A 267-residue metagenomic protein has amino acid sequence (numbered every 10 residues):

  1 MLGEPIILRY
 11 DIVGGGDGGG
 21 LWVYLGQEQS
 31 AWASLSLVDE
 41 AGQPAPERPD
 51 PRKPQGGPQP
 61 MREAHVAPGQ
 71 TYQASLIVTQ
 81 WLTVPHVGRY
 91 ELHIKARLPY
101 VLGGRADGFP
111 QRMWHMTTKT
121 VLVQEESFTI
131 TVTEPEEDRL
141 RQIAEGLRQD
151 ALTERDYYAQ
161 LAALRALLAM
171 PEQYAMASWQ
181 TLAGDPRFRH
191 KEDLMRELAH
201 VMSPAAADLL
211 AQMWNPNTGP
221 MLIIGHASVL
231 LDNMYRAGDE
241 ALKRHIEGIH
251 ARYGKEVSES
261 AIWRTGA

Functional and structural regions predicted by a protein language model:
M1-S75, V87-A96, R165, R187 (+2 more regions): Contiguous segments within soluble domain cores/interaction surfaces
D17-G18, W81-T83, A96-R105: Short acidic/polar inter-strand loop motif in beta-rich domains
Q70-A74, Q80, F128: Short strand-edge motifs at loop-to-beta-strand transitions and within beta-strands of extracellular beta-rich domains
I77, A211-A267: Long, helix-rich interaction regions
G103-Q149: Short beta-strand elements
E137-Q149, E172-G184, S203-N215, D239-H250: Amphipathic alpha-helical scaffolding segments comprising HEAT/armadillo-like alpha-solenoid repeats
R155-D156, P186-R187, T218-G219: Short inter-helical turns and helix N-cap capping residues of alpha-solenoid HEAT/ARM repeat scaffolds
A159-M170, T181, K191-S203, L222-A237 (+1 more regions): Structural detector for internal amphipathic alpha-helices that build alpha-solenoid repeat scaffolds
